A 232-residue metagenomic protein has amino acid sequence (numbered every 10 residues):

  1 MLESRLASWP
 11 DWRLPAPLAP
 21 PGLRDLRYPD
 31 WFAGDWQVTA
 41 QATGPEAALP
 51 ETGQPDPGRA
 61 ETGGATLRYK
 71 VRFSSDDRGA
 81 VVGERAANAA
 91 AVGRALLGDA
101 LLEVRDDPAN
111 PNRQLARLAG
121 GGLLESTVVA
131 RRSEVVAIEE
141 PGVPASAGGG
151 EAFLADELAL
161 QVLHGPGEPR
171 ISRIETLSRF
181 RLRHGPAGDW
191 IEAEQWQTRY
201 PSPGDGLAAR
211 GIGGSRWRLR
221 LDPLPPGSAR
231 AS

Functional and structural regions predicted by a protein language model:
L2-A33, V38-S232: Soluble ligand-binding/transfer domains with enclosed cavities or grooves
